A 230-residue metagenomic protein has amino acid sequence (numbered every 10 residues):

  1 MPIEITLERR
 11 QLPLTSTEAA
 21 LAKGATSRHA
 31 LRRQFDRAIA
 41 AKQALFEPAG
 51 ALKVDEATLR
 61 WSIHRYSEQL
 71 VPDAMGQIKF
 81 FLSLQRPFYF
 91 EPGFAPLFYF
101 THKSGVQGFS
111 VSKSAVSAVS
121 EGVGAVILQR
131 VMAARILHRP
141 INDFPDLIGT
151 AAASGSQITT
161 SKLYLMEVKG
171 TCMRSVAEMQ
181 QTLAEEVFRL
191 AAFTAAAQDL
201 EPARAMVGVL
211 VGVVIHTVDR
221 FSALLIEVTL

Functional and structural regions predicted by a protein language model:
M1-F46: N-terminal alpha-helical "arm" segments
A41-A118: Interdomain/boundary linker segments immediately adjacent to catalytic/signaling cores
T101-I141, A195-A203: Acidic-basic catalytic patches of nuclease active cores, encompassing PD-(D/E)XK and other metal-cofactor nuclease
Q129, D146-G149, E167, Q181-A184: Eukaryote-skewed repeat-based solenoidal scaffolds used as protein-protein interaction platforms, primarily
A133-A134, A152-G155: Short beta-turn/strand-loop junction motif enriched in small, turn-promoting residues
P140-A152: Conserved alpha/beta core surface patches that mediate binding of polyanionic ligands
L147-G149, S156-R174: Conserved catalytic cores of phosphodiester-cleaving nucleases, focusing on short active-site segments
G170-L230: Catalytic cores of nucleic-acid endonucleases
